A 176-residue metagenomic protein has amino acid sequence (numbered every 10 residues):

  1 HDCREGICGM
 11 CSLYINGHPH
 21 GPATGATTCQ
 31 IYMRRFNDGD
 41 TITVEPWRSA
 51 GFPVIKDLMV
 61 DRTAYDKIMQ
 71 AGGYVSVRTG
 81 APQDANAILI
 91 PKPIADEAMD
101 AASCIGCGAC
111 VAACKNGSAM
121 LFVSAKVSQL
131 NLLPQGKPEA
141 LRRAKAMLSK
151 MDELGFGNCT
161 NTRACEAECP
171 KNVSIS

Functional and structural regions predicted by a protein language model:
H1-G6: Active-site nucleophile and cofactor-binding loops and adjacent substrate-binding regions of central metabolic enzymes
C8-A64: A generic, well-ordered mixed alpha/beta core segment in the N-terminal half of proteins
I42-S176: Ferredoxin-type iron-sulfur electron-transfer modules in oxidoreductases and energy-metabolism complexes
